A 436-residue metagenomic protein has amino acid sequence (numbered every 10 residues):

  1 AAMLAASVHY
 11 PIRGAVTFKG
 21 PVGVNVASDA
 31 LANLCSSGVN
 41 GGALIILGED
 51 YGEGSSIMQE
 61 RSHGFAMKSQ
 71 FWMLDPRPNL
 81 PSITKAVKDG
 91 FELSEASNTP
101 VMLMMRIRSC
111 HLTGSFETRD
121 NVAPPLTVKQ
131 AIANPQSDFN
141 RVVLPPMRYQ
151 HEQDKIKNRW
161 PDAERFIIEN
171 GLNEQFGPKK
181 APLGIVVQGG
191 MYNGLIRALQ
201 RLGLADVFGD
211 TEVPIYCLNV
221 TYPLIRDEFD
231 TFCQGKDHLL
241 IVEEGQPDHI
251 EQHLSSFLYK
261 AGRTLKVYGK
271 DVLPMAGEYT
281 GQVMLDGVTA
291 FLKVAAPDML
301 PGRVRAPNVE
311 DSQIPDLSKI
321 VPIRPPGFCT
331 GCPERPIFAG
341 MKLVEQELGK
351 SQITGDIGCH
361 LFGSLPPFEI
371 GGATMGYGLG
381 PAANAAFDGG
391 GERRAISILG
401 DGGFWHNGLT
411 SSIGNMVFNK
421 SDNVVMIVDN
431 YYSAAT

Functional and structural regions predicted by a protein language model:
A1-E95, R106, Q352-A434: Thiamine diphosphate
Y10-F18, A32-I45, V142-Y149, E174 (+4 more regions): Short charge-dense sequence patches
A15-D29, K129-A133, P182, V186-G190 (+5 more regions): Short, charge-rich amphipathic segments
N25-V26, G54-S56, H111-G114, N193-R197 (+5 more regions): Short helix/loop capping segments that flank catalytic or ligand/cofactor-binding pockets
A32-L34, Q59-S62, Q200-A205, L254-S256 (+1 more regions): Intrinsically disordered, low-complexity boundary segments flanking structured domains
V39, M67, V207-G209, A261 (+1 more regions): Short, structurally constrained coil/turn elements that cap an alpha-helix or connect an alpha-helix to the following
R77-E334: Flexible, low-complexity linker and terminal segments
R305-G380, G390: Active-site diphosphate/adenylate-binding microenvironment
